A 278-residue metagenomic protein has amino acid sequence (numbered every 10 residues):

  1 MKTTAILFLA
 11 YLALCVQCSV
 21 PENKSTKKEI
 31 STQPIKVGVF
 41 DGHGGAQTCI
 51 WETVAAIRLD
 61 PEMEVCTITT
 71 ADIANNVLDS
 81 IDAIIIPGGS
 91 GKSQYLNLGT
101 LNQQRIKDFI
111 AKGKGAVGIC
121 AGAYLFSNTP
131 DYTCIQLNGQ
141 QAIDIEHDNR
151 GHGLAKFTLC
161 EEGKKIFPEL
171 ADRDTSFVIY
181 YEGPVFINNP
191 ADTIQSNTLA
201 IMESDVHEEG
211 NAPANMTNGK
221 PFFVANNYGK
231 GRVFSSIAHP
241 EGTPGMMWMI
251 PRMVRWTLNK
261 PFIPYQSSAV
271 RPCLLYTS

Functional and structural regions predicted by a protein language model:
M1-A5: Positively charged n-region of N-terminal signal peptides that target proteins for export
L7-C15: Bacterial N-terminal signal peptides
F40-G44, T70, P87-S90, M202 (+1 more regions): Structural motif
A46-D131: Helical hinge/lid and interdomain linker segments adjacent to catalytic or ligand-binding clefts that mediate domain
S127-P168: Class I SAM-dependent methyltransferase SAM-binding "motif I" and its flanking Rossmann-like core
A155-G229, E241: Catalytic beta-strand/loop cores that center a nucleophilic Ser/Cys/Thr and support acyl-enzyme chemistry
Y276-T277: Conserved small/polar residues in nucleotide/adenosyl-binding loops
